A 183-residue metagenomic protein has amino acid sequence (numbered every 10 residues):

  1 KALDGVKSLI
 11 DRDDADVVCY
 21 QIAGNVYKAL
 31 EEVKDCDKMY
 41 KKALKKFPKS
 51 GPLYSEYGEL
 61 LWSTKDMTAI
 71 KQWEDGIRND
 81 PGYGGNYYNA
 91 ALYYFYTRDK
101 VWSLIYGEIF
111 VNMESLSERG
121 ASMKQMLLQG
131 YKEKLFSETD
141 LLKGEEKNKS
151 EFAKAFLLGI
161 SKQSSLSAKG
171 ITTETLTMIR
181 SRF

Functional and structural regions predicted by a protein language model:
G5, Q21-I22, E56, N89 (+1 more regions): Canonical tetratricopeptide repeat
S8-L9, K42-A43, D75-G76, I109-F110: Canonical positions in the second alpha-helix
R12, K46-F47, N79-D80, M113: Structural marker of alpha-solenoid helical repeat scaffolds
D16-V18, S50-P52, G84-G85, E118: Helix-start (N-cap) detector for alpha-helical repeat units in TPR-like alpha-solenoids, especially tetratricopeptide
L30, S63-T64, T97: Structural motif corresponding to the intra-repeat A-B loop/turn of tetratricopeptide repeats
Y87-F183: Eukaryotic alpha-helical solenoid repeat scaffolds
